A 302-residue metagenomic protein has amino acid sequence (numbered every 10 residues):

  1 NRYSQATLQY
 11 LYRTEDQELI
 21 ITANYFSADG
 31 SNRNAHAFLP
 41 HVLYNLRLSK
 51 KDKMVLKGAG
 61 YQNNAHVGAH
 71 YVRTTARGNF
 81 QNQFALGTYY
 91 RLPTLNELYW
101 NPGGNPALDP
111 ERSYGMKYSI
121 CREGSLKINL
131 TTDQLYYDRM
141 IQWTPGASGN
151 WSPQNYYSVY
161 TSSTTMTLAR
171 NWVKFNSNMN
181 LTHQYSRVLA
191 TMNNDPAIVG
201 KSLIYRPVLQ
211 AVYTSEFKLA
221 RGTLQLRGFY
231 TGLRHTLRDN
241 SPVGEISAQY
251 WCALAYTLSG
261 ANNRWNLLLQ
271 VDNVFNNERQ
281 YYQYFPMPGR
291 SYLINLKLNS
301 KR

Functional and structural regions predicted by a protein language model:
N1, G30-A37, A65-H70, T94-N101 (+5 more regions): Outer-membrane beta-barrel translocator domains and adjoining extracellular loop/strand segments of Gram-negative
N1-Q83, I120-R122, L126-D133, T164-T182: Face-selective signature of the C-terminal outer-membrane beta-barrel domain
N1-R2, G30-A37, G60-N63, T74 (+5 more regions): Replace "Gram-negative outer membrane beta-barrel proteins" with "bacterial and organellar outer membrane beta-barrel
R2, G68, T75-D138, T144-W172 (+1 more regions): Outer-membrane beta-barrel signature, preferentially recognizing the C-terminal barrel domain of Gram-negative
S4-L8, F38-V42, A65-A69, G104-P106 (+5 more regions): Hydrophobic, lipid-facing positions within transmembrane beta-strands of outer-membrane proteins
E15, F26-G30, Y61-N63, G87-P93 (+7 more regions): Structural signature of outer-membrane beta-barrel domains
Y44-K50, I128, T132-Y136, N155-L237 (+2 more regions): Gram-negative outer-membrane beta-barrel transporters
Y230-L237, Y256-R302: C-terminal beta-signal and adjacent terminal beta-strands/loops of Gram-negative outer-membrane beta-barrel proteins
